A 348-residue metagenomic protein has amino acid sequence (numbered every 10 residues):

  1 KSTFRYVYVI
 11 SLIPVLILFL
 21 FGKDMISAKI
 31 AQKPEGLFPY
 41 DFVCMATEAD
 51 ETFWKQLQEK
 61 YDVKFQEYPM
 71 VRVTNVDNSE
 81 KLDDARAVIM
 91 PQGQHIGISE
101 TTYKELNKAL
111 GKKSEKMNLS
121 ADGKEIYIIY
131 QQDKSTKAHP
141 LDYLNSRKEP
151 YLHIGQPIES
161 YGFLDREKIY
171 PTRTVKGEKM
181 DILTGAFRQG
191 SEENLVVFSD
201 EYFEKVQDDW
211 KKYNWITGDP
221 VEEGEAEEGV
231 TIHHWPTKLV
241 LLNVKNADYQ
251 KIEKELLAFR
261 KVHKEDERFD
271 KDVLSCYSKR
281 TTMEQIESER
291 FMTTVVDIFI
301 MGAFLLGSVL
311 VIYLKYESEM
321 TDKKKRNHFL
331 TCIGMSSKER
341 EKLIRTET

Functional and structural regions predicted by a protein language model:
S2-S27, T282-R326, T348: Hydrophobic alpha-helical transmembrane segments of multi-pass inner-membrane transport and secretion
K29-A31: Membrane-interfacial helix-loop-helix connectors in multipass membrane proteins
K33-A303: Basic-flanked hydrophobic alpha-helices used for secretion and membrane insertion
R340-E347: Short hydrophobic alpha-helical segments within the ABC transporter permease transmembrane module
